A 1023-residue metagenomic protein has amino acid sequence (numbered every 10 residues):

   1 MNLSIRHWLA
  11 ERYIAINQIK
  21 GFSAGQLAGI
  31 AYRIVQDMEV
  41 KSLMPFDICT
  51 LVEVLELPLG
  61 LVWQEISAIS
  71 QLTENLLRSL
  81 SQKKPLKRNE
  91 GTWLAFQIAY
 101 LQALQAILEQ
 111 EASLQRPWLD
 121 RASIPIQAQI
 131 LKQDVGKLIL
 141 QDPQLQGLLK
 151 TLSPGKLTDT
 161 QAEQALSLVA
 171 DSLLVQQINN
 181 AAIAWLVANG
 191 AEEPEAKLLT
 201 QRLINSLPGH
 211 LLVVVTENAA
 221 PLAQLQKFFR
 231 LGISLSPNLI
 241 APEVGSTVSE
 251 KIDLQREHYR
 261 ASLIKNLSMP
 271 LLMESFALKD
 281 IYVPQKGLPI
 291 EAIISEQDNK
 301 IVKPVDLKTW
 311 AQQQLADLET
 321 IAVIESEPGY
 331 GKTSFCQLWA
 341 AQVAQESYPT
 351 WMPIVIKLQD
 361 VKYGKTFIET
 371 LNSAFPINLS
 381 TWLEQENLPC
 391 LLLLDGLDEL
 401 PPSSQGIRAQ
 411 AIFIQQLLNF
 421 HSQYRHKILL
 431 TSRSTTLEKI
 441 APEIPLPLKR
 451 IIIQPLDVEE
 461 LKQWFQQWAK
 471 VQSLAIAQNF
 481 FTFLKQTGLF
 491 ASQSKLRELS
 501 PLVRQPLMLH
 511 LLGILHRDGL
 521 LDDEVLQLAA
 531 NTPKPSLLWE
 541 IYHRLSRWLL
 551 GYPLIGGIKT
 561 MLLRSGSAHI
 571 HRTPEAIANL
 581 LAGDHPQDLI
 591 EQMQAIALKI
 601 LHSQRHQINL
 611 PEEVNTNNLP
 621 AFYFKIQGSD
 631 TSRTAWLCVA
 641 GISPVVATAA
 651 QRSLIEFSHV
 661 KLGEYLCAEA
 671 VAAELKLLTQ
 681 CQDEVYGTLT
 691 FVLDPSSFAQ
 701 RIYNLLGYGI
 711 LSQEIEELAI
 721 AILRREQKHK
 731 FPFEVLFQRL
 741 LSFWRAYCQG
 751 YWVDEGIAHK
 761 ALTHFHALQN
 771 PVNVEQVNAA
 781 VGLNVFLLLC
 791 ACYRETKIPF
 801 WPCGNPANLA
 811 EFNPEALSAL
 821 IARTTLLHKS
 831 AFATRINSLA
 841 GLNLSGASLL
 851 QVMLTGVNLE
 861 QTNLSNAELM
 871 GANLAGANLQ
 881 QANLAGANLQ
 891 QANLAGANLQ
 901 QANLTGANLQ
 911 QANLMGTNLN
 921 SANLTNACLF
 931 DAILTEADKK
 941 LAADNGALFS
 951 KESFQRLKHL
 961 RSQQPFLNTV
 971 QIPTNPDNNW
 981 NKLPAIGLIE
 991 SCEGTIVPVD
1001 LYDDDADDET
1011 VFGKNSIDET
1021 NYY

Functional and structural regions predicted by a protein language model:
L3-Q26, D47, E53, P58-H210 (+5 more regions): P-loop NTPase signaling cores
S249-K300: Charged, amphipathic alpha-helical linker segments immediately N-terminal to NTP-binding catalytic cores
H258-M269, V305-D306, L489-K495, E575-L580 (+3 more regions): Short linear interaction motifs
Q285-G287, Y542, L844: Bulky hydrophobic/aromatic "packing anchor" residues in well-ordered structure
E319, L448, R652, L839 (+1 more regions): Short coil/loop residues immediately preceding or within conserved phosphate-binding loops of NTP-utilizing enzyme
Q359-K362, S434-L446, I453-L654, S658-L662 (+1 more regions): Extended hydrophobic
I570-N579, Q587-K625, Y665-V852, T995 (+1 more regions): Hydrophobic repeat-domain scaffold segments
F800-G804, L817, I821-F1012, S1016-I1017 (+1 more regions): Tandem repeat scaffolds
